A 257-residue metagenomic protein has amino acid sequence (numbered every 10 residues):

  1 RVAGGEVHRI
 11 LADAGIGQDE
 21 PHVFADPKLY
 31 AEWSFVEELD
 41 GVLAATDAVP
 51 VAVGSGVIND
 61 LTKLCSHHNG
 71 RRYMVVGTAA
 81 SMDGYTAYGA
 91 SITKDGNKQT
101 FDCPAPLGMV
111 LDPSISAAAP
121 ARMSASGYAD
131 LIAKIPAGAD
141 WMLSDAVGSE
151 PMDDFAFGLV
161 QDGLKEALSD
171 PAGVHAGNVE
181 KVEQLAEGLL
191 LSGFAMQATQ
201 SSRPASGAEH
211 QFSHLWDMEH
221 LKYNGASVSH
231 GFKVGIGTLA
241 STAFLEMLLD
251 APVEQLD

Functional and structural regions predicted by a protein language model:
R1-V49: ATP/NTP phosphate-donor binding region
G4-E6, L61-K63, Y85-T86, P120: Short glycine-/acidic-enriched loop or helix-start segments at secondary-structure transitions that form or flank
E20-V23, V51-V53, M74-V76, V110-L111 (+1 more regions): General beta-strand structural signal in soluble alpha/beta enzymes
V42-A45, S66, Q99-P104, G108 (+3 more regions): Solvent-exposed alpha-helices and their adjacent loops that cap or buttress functional pockets in soluble metabolic
L43-C65, N69-T78: A short, small-residue-rich loop immediately preceding and capping a beta-strand
H67-E166: A glycine/threonine-rich phosphate-anchoring loop and its flanking beta-alpha core in nucleotide/phosphate-binding
L159-D257: Active-site segments that bind and position negatively charged phosphate/pyrophosphate groups
